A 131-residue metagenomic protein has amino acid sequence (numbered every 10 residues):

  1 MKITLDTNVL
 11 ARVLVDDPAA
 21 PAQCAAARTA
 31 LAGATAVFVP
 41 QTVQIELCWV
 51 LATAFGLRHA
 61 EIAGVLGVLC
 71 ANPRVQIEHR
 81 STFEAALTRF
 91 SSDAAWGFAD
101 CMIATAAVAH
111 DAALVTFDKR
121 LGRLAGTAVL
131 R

Functional and structural regions predicted by a protein language model:
M1-V39, A54-G64, R131: Short, well-structured N-terminal submotif of metal-dependent ribonuclease cores
K2-I3, A104-R131: Acidic, PIN/NYN-like endoribonuclease modules and their adjacent C-terminal/linker elements
T7, A34-T35, P73, D111 (+1 more regions): Short, well-ordered alpha-helix to beta-strand connector turns
V9, V43-Q44, T82, M102-I103 (+1 more regions): Alpha-helix capping/helix-boundary segments
A11, C48-A52, G67-C70, L87-T88: Amphipathic alpha-helical segments within well-ordered protein domains
P40-Q41, F117: Short beta-strand segments at enzyme active-site cores
E46-W49, G64, A85, M102: Amphipathic alpha-helical interaction segments
N72-F117: Active-site neighborhoods of divalent-metal-dependent phosphate/nucleic-acid chemistry enzymes
